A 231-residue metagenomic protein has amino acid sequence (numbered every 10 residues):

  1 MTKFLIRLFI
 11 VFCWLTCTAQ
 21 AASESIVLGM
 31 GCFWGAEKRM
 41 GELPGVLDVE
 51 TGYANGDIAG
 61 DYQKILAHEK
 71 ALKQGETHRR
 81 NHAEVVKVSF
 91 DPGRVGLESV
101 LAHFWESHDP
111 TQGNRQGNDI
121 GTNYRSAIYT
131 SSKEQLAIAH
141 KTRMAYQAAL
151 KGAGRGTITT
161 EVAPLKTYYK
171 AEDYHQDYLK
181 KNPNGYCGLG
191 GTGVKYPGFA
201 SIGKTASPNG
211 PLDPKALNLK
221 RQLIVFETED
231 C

Functional and structural regions predicted by a protein language model:
M1-K3: N-terminal secretory signal peptides that target proteins for export/translocation
I6-T16: Bacterial N-terminal signal peptides
Q20-D230: Flexible coil/turn and secondary-structure edge motifs
